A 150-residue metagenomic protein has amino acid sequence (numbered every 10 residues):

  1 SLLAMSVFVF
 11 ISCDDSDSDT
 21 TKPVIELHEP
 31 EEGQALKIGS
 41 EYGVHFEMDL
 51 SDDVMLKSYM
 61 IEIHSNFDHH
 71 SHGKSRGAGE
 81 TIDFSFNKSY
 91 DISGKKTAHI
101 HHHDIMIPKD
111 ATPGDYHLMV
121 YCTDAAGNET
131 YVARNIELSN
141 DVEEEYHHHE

Functional and structural regions predicted by a protein language model:
S6-A35, E143-E145: Bacterial Sec-dependent N-terminal signal peptides
Q34-Y42: Short, solvent-exposed loop/linker segments at the N-terminal edge of repeated beta-sheet extracellular domains
E41-G43, L56, P113-H117: Extracellular Ig-like/FN3 beta-sandwich strand-entry sites
V44-V54, S65, D124: Extracellular acidic, Ser/Thr/Pro-rich low-complexity tracts
F84-D104: Aromatic sugar-binding surface patches on proteins that engage polysaccharides or sugar-phosphate polymers
T97, K109-G114: Surface-exposed, short loops/turns at beta-strand junctions within beta-sandwich domains
V120-C122: Conserved structural position at the C-terminal beta-strand of extracellular beta-sandwich adhesion modules
N128-R134: Extracellular and select intracellular beta-sandwich modules with Ser/Thr-enriched, small-residue motifs on
